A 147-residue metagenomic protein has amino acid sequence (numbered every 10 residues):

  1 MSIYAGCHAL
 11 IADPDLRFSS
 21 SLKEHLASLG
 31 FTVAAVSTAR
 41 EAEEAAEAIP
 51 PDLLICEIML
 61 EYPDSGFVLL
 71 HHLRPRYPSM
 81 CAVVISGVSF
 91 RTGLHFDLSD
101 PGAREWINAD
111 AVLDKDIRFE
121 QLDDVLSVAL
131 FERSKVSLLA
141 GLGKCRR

Functional and structural regions predicted by a protein language model:
M1-L16, D114-R147: Non-catalytic signal-transmission and effector/linker regions of two-component phosphorelay proteins
A12-D13, V36, L54: Conserved sequence signature across two-component system core domains
D15-A34: Two-component/phosphorelay signaling modules centered on CheY-like receiver
A35-E44, S65-G66: Helix N-cap/capping motif at the beta->alpha junctions
E47-I49, H72-M80: Conserved phosphotransfer cores of two-component systems
I49-C56, L60: Active-site beta3 strand of CheY-like receiver
V68, S86-L113, I117-D124: Alpha4 helix (beta4-alpha4-beta5 surface) of REC/receiver domains from two-component response regulators
